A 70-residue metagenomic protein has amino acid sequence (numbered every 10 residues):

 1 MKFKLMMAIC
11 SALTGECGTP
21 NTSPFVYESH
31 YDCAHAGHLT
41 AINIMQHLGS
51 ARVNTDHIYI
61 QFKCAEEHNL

Functional and structural regions predicted by a protein language model:
M1-N21: Short aromatic-glycine-(Arg/Gly/Cys) micro-motifs in beta-strand/loop hairpins
A12, D32, N69-L70: Solvent-exposed loop/turn segments at secondary-structure junctions within structured extracellular/periplasmic domains
C17-D32: A short, exposed loop/beta-hairpin motif centered on an aromatic-Gly-Thr core
S29-A41: Short, well-ordered alpha-helical segments
L39-L70: Short, mixed-charge low-complexity intrinsically disordered segments
